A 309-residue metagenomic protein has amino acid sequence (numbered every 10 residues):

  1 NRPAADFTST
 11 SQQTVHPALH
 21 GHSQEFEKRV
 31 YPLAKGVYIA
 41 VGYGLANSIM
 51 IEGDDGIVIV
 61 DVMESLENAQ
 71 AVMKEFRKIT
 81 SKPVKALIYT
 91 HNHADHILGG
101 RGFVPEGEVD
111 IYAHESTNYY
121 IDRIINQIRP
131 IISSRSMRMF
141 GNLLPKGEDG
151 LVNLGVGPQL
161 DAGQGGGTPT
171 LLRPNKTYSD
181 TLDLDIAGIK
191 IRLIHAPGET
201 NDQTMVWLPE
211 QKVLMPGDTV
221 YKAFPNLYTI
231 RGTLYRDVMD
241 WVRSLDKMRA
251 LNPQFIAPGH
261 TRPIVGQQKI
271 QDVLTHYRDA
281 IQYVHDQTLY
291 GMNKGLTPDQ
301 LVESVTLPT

Functional and structural regions predicted by a protein language model:
N1-H20, R129-S133, N142-Q159, G163-Q164 (+2 more regions): Accessory terminal helices/loops
E25, V30-L33, D54-G56, L66-A113 (+1 more regions): Active-site metal-binding motif and surrounding structural segment of the metallo-beta-lactamase
E27-T80, M205-D218: Conserved beta-strand hairpin/beta-sheet module of binuclear metal-dependent hydrolase folds, prominently
P32, Y120-H195, D240-N252: Metallo-beta-lactamase
Y38, I88, D110-Y112, K176 (+3 more regions): Hydrophobic/aromatic beta-strand patches that form the interior of the parallel beta-sheet core in alpha/beta enzyme
Y43, I51, Q70, G99-G100 (+4 more regions): Short, solvent-exposed loop/turn and secondary-structure capping segments
G56-I57, E64-L66, L172, T181-I186 (+1 more regions): Metallo-beta-lactamase
T117-D122, K222: Short gly/pro/ser/thr-enriched loop/turn and capping motifs at secondary-structure boundaries
